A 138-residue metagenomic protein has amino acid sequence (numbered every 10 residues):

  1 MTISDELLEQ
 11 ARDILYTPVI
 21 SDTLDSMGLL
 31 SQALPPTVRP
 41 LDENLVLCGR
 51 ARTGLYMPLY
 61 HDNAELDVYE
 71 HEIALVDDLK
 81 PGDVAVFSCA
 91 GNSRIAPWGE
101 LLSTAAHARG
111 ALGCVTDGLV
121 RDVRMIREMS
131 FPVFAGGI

Functional and structural regions predicted by a protein language model:
M1-I138: Feature captures the catalytic cores and cofactor-binding loops of soluble hydro-lyases/lyases that act on carboxylate
